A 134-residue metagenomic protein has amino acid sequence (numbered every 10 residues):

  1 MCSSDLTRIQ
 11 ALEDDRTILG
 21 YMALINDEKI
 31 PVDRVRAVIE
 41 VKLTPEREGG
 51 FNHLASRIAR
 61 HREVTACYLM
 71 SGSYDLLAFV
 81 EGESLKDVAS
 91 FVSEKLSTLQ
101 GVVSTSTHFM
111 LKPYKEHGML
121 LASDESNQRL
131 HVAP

Functional and structural regions predicted by a protein language model:
S4-P134: A compositional/biophysical signature of low hydrophobicity enriched in polar/charged and small residues
